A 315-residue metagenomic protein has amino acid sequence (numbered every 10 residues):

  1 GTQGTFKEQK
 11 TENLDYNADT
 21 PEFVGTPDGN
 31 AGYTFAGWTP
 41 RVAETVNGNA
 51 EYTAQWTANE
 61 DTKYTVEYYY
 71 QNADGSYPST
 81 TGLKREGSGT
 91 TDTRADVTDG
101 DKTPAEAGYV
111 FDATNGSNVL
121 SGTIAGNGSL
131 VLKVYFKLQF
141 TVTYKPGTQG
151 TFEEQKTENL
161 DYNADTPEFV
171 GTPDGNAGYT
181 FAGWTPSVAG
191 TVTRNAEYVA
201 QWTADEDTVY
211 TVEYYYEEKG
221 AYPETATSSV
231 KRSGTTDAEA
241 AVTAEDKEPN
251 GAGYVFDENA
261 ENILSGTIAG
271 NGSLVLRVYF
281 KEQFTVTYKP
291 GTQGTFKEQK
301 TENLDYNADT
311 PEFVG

Functional and structural regions predicted by a protein language model:
G1-G315: Secondary-structure capping and domain/repeat boundary segments
